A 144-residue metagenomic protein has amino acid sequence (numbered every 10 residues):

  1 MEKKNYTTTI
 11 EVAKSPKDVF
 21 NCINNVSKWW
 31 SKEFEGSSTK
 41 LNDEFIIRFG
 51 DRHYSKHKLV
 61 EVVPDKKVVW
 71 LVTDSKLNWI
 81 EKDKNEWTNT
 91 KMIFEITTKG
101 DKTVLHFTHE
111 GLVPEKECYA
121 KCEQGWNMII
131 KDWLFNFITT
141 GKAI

Functional and structural regions predicted by a protein language model:
M1-S38: Hydrophobic ligand-binding cavity/cleft-lining segments
E2-K4, D51, T88: Residue-level preference for beta-strand/loop junctions
K3, K17, F45-I47, Y54 (+4 more regions): Charge-dense, helix-prone N-terminal extensions
T7, I46-G50, K121: Alpha-helical scaffold segments that form or flank carboxylate-/histidine-based iron centers
V19-F20, F45, L59, W70 (+3 more regions): Hydrophobic pocket/interface hotspot
S31-G36, H53-D101, E110: Hydrophobic-ligand binding "helix-grip"
D43-D51, K82-D83: Short aromatic-glycine motifs in intrinsically disordered, low-complexity regions
G111-I144: A conserved amphipathic terminal alpha-helix motif
